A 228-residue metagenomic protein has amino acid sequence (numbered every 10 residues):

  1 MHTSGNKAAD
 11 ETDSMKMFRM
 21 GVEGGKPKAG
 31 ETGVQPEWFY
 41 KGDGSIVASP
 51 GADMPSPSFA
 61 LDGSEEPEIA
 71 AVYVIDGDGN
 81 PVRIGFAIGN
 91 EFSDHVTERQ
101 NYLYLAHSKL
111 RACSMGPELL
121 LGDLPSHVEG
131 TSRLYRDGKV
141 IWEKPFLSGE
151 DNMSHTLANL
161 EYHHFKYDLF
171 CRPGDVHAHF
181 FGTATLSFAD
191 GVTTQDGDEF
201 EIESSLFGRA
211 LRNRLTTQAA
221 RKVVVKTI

Functional and structural regions predicted by a protein language model:
M1-G138: Active-site microenvironments in enzyme catalytic cores
A87-G89, S93-I228: Catalytic-pocket segment enriched in acidic/His residues
